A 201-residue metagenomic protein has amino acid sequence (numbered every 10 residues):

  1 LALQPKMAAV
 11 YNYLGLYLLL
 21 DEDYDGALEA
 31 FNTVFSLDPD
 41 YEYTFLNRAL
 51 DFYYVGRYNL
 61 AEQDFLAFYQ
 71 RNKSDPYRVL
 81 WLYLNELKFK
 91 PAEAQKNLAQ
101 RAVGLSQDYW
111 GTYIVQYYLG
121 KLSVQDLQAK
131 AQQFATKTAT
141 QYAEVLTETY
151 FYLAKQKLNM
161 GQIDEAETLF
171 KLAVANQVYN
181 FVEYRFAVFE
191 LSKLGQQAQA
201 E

Functional and structural regions predicted by a protein language model:
L1, T33-V34, A67-F68, A173: Canonical positions in the second alpha-helix
L3, L37, Q70-N72, Y142 (+1 more regions): Structural marker of alpha-solenoid helical repeat scaffolds
N12-Y13, N47, W81, E190: Canonical tetratricopeptide repeat
L20-D21, Y54-V55, K88, N159 (+2 more regions): Register position in tetratricopeptide repeats
L20-T33, V55-D64, E93, E165: Structural signature of tandem alpha-helical TPR/SEL1-like repeats, specifically the intra-repeat loop/turn
A30, D64-F65, W81, Q95-L98 (+3 more regions): Alpha-helical solenoid repeat scaffolds, predominantly canonical TPR units
